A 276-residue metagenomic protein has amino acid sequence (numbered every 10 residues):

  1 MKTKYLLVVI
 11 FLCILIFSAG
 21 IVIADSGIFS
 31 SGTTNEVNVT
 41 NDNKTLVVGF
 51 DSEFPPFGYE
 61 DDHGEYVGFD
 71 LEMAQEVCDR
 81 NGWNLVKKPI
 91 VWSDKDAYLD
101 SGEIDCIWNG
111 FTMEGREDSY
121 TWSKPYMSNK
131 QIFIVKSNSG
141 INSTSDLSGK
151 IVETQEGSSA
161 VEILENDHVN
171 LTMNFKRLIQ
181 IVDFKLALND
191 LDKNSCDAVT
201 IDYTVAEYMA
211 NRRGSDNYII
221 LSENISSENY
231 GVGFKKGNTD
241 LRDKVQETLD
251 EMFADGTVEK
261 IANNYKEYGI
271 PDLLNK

Functional and structural regions predicted by a protein language model:
K2-V86, E259-K276: N-terminal hydrophobic or amphipathic helices and topogenic motifs
D25-G32, N84, S159-I181, N217-I220 (+1 more regions): Ligand-binding clefts/hinges and TM-proximal coupling segments of bilobed small-molecule sensing domains
V47, S101, D105-C106, D197-A198 (+1 more regions): Short, Asp-centered acidic motifs that coordinate Mg2+ and/or phosphate in catalytic or ligand-binding sites
V47, S52-P55, G64-D79, F111 (+3 more regions): Bilobed "Venus flytrap"/periplasmic-binding protein-like clamshell domains and structurally analogous long
S52, S128-V135, Y203, E207-D250 (+1 more regions): Periplasmic-binding protein-like
L71, Q75, D79, N84-D146 (+1 more regions): Acidic, polar ligand-binding/catalytic clefts
L71-R80, N138-I141, S145-I151, E156-S159 (+1 more regions): Extended ligand-binding regions for polar small-molecule ligands
D94-A97, G110-S119, I163-N166, D192-K193 (+1 more regions): A ligand-binding cleft/hinge motif common to bilobed small-molecule-binding domains
